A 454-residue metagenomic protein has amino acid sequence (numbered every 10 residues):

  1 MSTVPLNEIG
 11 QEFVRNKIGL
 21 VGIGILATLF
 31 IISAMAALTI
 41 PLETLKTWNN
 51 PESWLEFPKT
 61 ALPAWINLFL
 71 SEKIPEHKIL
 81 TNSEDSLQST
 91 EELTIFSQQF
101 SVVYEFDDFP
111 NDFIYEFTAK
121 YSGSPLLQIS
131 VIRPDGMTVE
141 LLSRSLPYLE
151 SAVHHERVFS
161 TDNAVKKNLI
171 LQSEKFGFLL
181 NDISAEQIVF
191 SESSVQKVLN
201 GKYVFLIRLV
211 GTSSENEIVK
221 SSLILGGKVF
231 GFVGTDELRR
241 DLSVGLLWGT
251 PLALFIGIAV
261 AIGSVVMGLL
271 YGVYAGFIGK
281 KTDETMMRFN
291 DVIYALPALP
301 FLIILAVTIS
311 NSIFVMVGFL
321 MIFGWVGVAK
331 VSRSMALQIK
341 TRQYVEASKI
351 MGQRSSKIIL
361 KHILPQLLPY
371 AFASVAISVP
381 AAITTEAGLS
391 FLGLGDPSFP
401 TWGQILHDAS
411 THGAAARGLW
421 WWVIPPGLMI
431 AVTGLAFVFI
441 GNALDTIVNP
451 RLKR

Functional and structural regions predicted by a protein language model:
M1-G257, A409-G427, A431-V432, D445-R454: Gly/Trp-centered helix-boundary motif
T235-R454: Alpha-helical transmembrane segments of integral membrane proteins, especially multi-pass inner/plasma-membrane
